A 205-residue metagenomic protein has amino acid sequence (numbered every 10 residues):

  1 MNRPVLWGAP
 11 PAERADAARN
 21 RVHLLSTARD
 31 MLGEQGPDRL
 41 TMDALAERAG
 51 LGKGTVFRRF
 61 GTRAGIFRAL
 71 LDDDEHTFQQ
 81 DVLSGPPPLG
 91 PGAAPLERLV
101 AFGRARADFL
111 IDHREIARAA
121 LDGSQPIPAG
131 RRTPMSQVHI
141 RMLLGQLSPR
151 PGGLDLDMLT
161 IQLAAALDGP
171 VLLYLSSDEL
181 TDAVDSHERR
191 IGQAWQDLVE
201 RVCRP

Functional and structural regions predicted by a protein language model:
M1-G8, V138-G153, T160-Q162, A166-P205: C-terminal peripheral helix-coil segments that are non-catalytic and often amphipathic
M1-Q35, R39-R48, G65: Basic, helix-initiating cap at the start of DNA-binding domains
T27-M31, A69, F109, A166: Short amphipathic alpha-helical elements of helix-turn-helix/winged-helix folds
L32, F67-D74, H113, A117-A120: Alpha-helical DNA-contacting segments of helix-turn-helix folds
G50-F60: Short hydrophobic/aromatic patch on the recognition helix
D72-L99: Amphipathic alpha-helical linker/stalk segments
Q79, A101, A105-D112, L121-R150 (+3 more regions): Amphipathic alpha-helical packing segments from all-alpha helical-bundle domains
V82-G90, R114-S124, P170, Y174-D178: Secondary-structure edge/capping motif, primarily at the C-terminal ends of alpha-helices and the immediately following
